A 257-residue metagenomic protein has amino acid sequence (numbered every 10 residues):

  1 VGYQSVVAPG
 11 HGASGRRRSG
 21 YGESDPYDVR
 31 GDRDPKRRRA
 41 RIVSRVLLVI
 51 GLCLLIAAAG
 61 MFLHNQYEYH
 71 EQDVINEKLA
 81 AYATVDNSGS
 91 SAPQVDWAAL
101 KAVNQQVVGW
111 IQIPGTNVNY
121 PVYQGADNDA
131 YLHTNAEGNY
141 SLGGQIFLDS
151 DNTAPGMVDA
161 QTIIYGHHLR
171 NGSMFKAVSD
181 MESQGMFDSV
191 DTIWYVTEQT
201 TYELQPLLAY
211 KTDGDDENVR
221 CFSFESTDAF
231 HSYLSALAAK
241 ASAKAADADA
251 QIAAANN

Functional and structural regions predicted by a protein language model:
V1-H11, E182, T200: Short intrinsically disordered, low-complexity coil segments enriched in acidic
Y3-V6, R16-D86: N-terminal membrane-targeting segments
S14-R17, H167: N-terminal leader/targeting segments
I42, L55-N257: Solvent-exposed, non-transmembrane regions of membrane-associated and secreted proteins
